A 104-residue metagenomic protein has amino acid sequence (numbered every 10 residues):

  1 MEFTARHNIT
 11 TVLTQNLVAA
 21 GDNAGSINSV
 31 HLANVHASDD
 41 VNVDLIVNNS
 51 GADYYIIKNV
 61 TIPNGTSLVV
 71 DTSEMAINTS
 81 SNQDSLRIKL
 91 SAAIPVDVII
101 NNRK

Functional and structural regions predicted by a protein language model:
M1-G25, S29, V35, S81-Q83 (+1 more regions): C-terminal interaction-tip segments
T14, N42-D44, N59-T61, V69 (+2 more regions): Ser/Thr- (and often Asn-) enriched beta-sheet segments in non-cytosolic proteins
A37-K58: Short, surface-exposed beta-strand/strand-loop-strand elements in extracellular ectodomains
S38, A76, I94: Glycine-rich nucleotide phosphate-binding loop and flanking beta-alpha elements of Rossmann-like dinucleotide-binding
V43-N48, V70, N78, N102-K104: Generic preference for flexible, low-structure residues
G51-D84: Intrinsically disordered, low-complexity Pro/Gly/Ser/Thr-rich segments with frequent PxxP/GP/PP motifs and embedded
